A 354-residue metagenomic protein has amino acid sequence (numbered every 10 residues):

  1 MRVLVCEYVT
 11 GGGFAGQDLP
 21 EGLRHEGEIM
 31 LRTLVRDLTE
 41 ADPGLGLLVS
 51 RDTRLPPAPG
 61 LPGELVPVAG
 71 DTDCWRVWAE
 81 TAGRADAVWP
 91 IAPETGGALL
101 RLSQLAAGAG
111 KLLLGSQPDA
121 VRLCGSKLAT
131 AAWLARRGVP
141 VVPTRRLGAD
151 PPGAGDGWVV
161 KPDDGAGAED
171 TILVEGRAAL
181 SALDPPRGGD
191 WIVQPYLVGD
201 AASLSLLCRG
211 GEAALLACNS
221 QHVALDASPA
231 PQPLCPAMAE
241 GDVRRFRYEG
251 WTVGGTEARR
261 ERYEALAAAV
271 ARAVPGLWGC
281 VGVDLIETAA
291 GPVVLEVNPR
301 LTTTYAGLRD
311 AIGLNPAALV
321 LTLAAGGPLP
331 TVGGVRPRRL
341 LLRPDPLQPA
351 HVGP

Functional and structural regions predicted by a protein language model:
M1-L23: Nucleotide-activated donor-dependent transferases that construct or modify glycoconjugates
R2, D86-A87, C218: Structural motif
L19-L38: Short catalytic helix/loop segments, enriched in acidic residues and glycine and frequently bearing histidine
L48-R146: Conserved N-proximal alpha/beta basic substrate-recognition cap immediately N-terminal to, or forming the N-lobe
A87, T288, L319-P354: Peripheral (often C-terminal) accessory segments that flank ATP-dependent C-N-forming ligase machineries
P118-A202, L207-A213, S220, T252-A268: Active-site nucleotide/adenylate-binding loops and adjacent lid/helix of ATP-dependent enzymes
P195-P275, E287, N298-A324, L341-R343: ATP-dependent carboxylate/phosphate-activation module, predominantly the ATP-grasp catalytic core and closely related
L277-A289: A short glycine-rich, hydrophobically flanked beta-strand micro-motif that places a catalytic Asp/Glu for divalent metal
